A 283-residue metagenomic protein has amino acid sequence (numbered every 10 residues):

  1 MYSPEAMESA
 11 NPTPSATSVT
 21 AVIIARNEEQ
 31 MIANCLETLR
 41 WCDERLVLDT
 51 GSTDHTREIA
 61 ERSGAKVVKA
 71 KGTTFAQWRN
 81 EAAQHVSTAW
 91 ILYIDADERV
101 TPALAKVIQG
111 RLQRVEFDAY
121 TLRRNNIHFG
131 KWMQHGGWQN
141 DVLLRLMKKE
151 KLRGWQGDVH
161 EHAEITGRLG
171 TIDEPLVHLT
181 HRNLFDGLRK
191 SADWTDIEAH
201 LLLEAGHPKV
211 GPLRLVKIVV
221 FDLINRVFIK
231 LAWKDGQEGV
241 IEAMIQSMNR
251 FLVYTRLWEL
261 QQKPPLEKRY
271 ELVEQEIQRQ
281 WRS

Functional and structural regions predicted by a protein language model:
Y2-A6, A76-A83, W90, I94 (+3 more regions): Catalytic-site signature of metal-activated, phosphate-bearing donor transferases, centered on the GT-A/GT-A-like
S18-T20: Cell-envelope/extracellular polymer assembly enzymes that use nucleotide-activated donors
I23-W41: Short, well-formed alpha-helical segments that are part of the catalytic scaffolds of diverse glycosyltransferases
Q30-A33, D54-S63, A103-L104: Acidic helix N-cap motif at the loop->helix transition within catalytic regions of sugar-transfer enzymes
T38, D49-I59, G72, D95: A conserved acidic beta->alpha catalytic loop
W41, R62-G64, V142, I165: Short, structured coil segments at secondary-structure junctions
R57-H85: Conserved donor nucleotide-binding strand/loop of the catalytic core
